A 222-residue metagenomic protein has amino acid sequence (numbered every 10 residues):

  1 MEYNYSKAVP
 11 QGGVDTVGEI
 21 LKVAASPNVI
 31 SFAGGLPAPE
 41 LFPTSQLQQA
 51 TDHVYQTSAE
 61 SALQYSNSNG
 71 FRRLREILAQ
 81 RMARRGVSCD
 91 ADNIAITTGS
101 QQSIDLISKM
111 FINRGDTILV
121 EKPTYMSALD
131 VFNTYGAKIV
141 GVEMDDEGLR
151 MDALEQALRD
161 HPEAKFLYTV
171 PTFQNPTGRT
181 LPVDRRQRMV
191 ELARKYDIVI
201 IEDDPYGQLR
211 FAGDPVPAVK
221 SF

Functional and structural regions predicted by a protein language model:
M1-K7: Generic N-terminal amphipathic, Lys/Arg-enriched alpha-helix
P10-G99, L106: N-terminal small-domain helix-loop-helix segment of the aminotransferase-like
S61-D197, G207-F222: Conserved core of the PLP fold type I
D203: Glycine-centered flexible beta-alpha turn that most often forms the glycine-rich phosphate-binding loop
